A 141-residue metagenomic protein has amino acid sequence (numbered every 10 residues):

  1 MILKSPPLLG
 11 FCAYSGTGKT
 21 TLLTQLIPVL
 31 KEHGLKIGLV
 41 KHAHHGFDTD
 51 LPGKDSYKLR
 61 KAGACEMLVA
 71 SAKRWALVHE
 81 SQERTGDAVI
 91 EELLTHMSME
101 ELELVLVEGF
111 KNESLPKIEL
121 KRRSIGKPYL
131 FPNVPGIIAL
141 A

Functional and structural regions predicted by a protein language model:
M1-H45: Walker A (P-loop) phosphate-binding motif
M1-K4, R60, V69, M97-M99 (+2 more regions): Solvent-exposed alpha-helices and their adjacent loops that cap or buttress functional pockets in soluble metabolic
K4-P6, H33-L35, A64-C65, E101-L102 (+2 more regions): Short coil/turn connectors at secondary-structure junctions
L9, G38-V40, E66-L68, I118 (+1 more regions): Hydrophobic/aromatic beta-strand patches that form the interior of the parallel beta-sheet core in alpha/beta enzyme
Y14, H42-A43, S71-A72, E108-F110 (+1 more regions): Fold-independent oxyanion-binding glycine-rich loops and adjacent beta-strand/coil segments at enzyme active sites
I27-R84: N-terminal phosphate/diphosphate-binding loop that engages ATP/GTP or pyrophosphate donors across diverse enzyme folds
S81-N112: Phosphate-binding/switch loop-helix module in NTP-utilizing enzymes
L104-A141: Phosphate/Mg2+-binding loops and adjacent switch elements in nucleotide/diphosphate-handling enzyme cores
